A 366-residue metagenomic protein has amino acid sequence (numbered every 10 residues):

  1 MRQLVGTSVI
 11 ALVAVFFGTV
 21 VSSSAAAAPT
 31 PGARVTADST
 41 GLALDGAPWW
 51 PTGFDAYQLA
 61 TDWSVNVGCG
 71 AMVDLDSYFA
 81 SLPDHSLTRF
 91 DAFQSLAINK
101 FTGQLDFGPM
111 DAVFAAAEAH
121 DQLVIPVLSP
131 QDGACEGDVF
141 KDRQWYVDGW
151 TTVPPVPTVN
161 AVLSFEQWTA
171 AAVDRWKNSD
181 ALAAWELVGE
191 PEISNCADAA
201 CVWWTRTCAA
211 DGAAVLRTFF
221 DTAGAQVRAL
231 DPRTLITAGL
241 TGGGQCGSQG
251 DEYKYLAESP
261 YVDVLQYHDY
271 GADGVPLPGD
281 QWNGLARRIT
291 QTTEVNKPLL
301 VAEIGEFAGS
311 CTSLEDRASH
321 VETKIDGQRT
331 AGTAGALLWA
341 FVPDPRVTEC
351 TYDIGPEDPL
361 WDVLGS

Functional and structural regions predicted by a protein language model:
M1-A27: Secretory targeting and sorting signals
L4, F16, A116, Q291 (+1 more regions): Hydrophobic/aromatic ligand-binding patch that stacks against planar heteroaromatic rings of cofactors or nucleotides
S23-G32, S366: Low-complexity, Pro/Thr/Ser/Gly/Ala-rich linker/spacer regions in secreted, extracellular modular proteins
G32-V264, D273-P276, V295, A308 (+3 more regions): Active-site mouth of glycoside hydrolases
A37, D280-G332: Surface-exposed substrate-engagement region within the catalytic domains of secreted or surface-exposed extracellular
Y146-G149, N160, E315-S366: Aromatic-rich peripheral "rim/lid" segments of glycoside hydrolase catalytic domains that contact and position glycan
L240, D269, E303, A340: Active-site proximal loops enriched in glycine and acidic residues that flank catalytic Cys/His/Asp and coordinate
Y267-L277, A318, I325: Aromatic-anchored helix/helix-loop segment that forms the rim or "lid" of small-molecule/cofactor binding pockets
